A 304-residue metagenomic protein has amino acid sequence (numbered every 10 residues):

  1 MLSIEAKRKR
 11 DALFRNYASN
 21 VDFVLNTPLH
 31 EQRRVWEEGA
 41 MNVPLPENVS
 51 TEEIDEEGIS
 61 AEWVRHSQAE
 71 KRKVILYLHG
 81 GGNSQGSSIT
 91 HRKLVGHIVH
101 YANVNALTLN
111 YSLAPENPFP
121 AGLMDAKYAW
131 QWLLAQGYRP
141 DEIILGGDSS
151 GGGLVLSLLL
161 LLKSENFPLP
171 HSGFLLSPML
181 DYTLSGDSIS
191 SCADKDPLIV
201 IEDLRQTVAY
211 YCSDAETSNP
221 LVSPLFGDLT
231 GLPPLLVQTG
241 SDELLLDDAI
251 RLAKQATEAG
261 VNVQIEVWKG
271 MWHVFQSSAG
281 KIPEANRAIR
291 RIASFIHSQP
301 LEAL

Functional and structural regions predicted by a protein language model:
M1-A69, H297, L301-L304: A glycine/proline-hinged amphipathic helix-loop "lid/cap" segment that gates access to hydrophobic ligand pockets
A61, L76, I98, F119-Y182 (+4 more regions): Short strand-loop-helix active-site module centered on a catalytic nucleophile
R72-G80: Short beta-strand element of the alpha/beta-hydrolase
S87-S88, L94, L107-E142, K281-A285: Catalytic nucleophile-loop/oxyanion-hole region of alpha/beta-hydrolase and closely related hydrolase-like folds
L160-A215, G231: Hydrolase active-site cap/lid region
A215-K269: Serine-hydrolase catalytic core
M271-P283: Catalytic histidine-centered segment of alpha/beta-hydrolase-like enzymes
I282-L304: Catalytic active-site module of serine/aspartate enzymes centered on a nucleophile-bearing elbow/loop
